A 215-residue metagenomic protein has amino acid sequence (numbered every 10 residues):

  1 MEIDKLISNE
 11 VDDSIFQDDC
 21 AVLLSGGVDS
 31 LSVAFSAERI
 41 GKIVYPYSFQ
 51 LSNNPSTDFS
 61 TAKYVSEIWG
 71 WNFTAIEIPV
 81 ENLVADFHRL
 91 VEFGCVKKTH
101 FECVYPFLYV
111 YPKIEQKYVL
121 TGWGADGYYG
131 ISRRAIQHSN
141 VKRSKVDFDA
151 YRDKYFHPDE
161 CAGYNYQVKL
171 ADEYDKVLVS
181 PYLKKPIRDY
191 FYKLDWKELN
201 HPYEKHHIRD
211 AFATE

Functional and structural regions predicted by a protein language model:
M1-E215: ATP-dependent adenylate-handling active sites, centered on carboxylate activation for C-N bond formation
